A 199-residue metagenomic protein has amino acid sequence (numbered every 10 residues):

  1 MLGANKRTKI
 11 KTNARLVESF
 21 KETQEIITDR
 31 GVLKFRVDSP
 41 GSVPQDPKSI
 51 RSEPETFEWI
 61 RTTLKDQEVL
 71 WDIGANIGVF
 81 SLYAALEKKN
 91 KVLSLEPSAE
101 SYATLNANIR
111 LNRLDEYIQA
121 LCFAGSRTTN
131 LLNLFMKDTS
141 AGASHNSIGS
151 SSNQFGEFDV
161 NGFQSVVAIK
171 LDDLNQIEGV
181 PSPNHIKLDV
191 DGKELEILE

Functional and structural regions predicted by a protein language model:
M1-R113, Y117, G156-V160, Q176-E178: S-adenosyl-L-methionine
S49-V69, L131-N133, G149-E199: Short internal loop-to-helix segment that lines adenine-nucleotide cofactor pockets
V79-L82, A103, N130, L195-E199: Short N-terminal helix/helix-N-cap motif within the alpha/beta-hydrolase-1
E100-S101, Q119, D138-A141: Class I S-adenosyl-L-methionine-dependent methyltransferase catalytic core
A124, T139-S144, I148, F158: S-adenosyl-L-methionine-dependent methyltransferase catalytic module, highlighting the catalytic core
A124-R127, K170: Conserved acidic residues
N130-S140: Polar, low-complexity loop segments and adjacent catalytic/binding residues used for recognizing and processing sugar
